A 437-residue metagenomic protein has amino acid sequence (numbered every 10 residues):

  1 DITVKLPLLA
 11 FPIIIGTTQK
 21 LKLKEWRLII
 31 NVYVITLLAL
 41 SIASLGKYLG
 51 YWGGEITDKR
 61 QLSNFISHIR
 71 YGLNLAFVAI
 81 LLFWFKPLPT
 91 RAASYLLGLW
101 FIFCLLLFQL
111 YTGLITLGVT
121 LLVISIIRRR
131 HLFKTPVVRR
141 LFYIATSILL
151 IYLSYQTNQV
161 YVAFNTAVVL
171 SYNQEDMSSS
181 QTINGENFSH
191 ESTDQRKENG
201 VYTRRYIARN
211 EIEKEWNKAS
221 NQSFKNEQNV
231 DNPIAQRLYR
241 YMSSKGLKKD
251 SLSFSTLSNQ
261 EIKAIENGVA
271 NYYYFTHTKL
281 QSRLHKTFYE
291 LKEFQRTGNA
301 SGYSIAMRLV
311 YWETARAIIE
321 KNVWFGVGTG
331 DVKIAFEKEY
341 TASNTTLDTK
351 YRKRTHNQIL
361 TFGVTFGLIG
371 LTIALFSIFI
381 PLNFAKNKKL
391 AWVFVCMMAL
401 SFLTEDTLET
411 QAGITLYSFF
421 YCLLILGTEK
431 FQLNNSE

Functional and structural regions predicted by a protein language model:
D1-L6, I30-I35, N435: Membrane-anchoring hydrophobic segments
D1-T3, K59-I69, L106-T116, R352-N357 (+1 more regions): Membrane-interface catalytic loops of GT-C/OST-like multi-pass glycosylation enzymes that act
I2-I14, R70-A79, I115-L122, I369 (+2 more regions): Membrane-embedded alpha-helical segments of multi-pass membrane proteins, especially the transmembrane helices
A10, K24-G54, I66-Y239, I380: Alpha-helical transmembrane segments of multi-pass inner-membrane proteins
L121, Y143, S377, A391-A399 (+2 more regions): Transmembrane alpha-helices of multi-pass inner-membrane enzymes
F224-L252, H285, L291-K321, F325-F366: Long extracytoplasmic/lumenal interhelical loops at the membrane interface of multi-pass membrane proteins
I265, V269-L284, S343-T349: Membrane-proximal, non-transmembrane alpha-helical segments
T365-C396: Hydrophobic transmembrane alpha-helices and their immediate junctions
